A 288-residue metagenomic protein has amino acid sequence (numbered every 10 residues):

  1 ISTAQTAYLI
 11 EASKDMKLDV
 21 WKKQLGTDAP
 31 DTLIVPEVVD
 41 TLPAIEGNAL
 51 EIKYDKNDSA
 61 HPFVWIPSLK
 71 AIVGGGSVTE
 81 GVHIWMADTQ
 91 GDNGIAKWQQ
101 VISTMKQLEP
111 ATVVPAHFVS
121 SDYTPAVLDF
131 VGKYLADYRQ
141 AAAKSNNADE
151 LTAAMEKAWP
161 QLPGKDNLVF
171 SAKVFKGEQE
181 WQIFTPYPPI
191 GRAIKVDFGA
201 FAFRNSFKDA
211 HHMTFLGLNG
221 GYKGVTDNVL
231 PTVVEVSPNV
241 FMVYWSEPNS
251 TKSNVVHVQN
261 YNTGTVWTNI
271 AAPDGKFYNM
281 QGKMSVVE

Functional and structural regions predicted by a protein language model:
I1-Q5, I72-G75, L108-V119: Active-site neighborhood of phospho(di)ester-bond hydrolases with catalytic His/Asp-centered motifs
Q5-H61, P67-S68, I102, K106-E109: Metallo-beta-lactamase
W65, A96-A154, P160: Divalent-metal (often Zn2+) His-rich catalytic cores of metallo-beta-lactamase-fold enzymes
K144-W181: C-terminal regulatory/interaction regions
Q182-F203: Tryptophan-anchored aromatic micro-motifs
F201-V234: N-terminal glycine/threonine-rich, aromatic-flanked beta-hairpin/loop signature
G221-Q259: Contiguous, well-ordered beta-strand patches that form the walls/edges of small beta-barrel/beta-sandwich domains
Y244-E288: Beta-sheet ligand-binding and adhesion/scaffold domains
